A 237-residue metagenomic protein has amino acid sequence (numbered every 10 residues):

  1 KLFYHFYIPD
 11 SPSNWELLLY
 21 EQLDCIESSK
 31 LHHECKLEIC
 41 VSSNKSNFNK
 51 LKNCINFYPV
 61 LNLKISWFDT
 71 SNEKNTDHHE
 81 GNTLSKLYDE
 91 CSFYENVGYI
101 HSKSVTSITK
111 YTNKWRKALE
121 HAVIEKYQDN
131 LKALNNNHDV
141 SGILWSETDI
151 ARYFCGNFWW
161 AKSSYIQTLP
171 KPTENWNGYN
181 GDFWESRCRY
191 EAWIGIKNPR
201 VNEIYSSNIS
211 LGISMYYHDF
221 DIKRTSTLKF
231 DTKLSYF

Functional and structural regions predicted by a protein language model:
K1-F237: ER/Golgi luminal nucleotide-sugar-dependent glycosyltransferases, focusing on the catalytic module
